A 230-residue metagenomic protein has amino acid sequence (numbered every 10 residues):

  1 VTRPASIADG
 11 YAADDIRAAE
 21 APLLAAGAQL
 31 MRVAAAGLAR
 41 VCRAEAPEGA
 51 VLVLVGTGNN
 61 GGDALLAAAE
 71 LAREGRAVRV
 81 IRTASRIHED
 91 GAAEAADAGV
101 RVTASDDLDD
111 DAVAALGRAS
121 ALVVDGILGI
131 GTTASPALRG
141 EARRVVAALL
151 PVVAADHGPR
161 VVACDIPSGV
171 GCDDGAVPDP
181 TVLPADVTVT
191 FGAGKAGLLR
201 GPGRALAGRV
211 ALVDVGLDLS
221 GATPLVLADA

Functional and structural regions predicted by a protein language model:
V1-L54: An N-terminal, well-structured beta->alpha segment
V1-R17, L23, S120-A230: YjeF_N-associated NAD(P)HX repair module
A36-G129, T133-C164: Nucleotide and nucleotide-moiety/phosphate-recognizing core
